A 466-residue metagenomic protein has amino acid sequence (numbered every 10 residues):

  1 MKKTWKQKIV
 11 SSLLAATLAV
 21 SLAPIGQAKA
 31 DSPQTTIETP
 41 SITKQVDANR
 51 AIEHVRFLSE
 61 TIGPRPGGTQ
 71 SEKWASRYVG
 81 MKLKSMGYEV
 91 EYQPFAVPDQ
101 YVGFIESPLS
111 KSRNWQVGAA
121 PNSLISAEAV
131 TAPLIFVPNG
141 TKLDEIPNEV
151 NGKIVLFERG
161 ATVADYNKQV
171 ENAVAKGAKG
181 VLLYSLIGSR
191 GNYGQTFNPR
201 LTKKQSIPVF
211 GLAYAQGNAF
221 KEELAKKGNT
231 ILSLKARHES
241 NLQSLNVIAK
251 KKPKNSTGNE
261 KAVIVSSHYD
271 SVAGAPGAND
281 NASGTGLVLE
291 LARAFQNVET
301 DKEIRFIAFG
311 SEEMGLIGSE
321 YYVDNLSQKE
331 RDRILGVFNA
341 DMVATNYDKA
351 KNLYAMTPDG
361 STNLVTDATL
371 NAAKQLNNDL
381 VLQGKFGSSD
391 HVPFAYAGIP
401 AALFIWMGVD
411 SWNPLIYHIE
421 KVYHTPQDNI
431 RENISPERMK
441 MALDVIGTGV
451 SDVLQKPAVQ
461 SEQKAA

Functional and structural regions predicted by a protein language model:
V20-T35: Sec-dependent signal peptide cleavage junction
P33-Q70, M86, Q93-F95, Q100 (+6 more regions): N-terminal capping segment at the start of a domain
T35-I37, A48-G63, K82-E89, I154-G160 (+4 more regions): Catalytic-core environment of secreted peptidases
K44-N49, E53-I154: Noncatalytic luminal/extracellular "stalk/propeptide" segments of secretory-pathway proteins
T69, W115-P208, L380: Extracellular/luminal Protease-associated
V117-D144, N198-A278, R293, N297 (+1 more regions): Soluble metallo-hydrolase cores and metallopeptidase-like ectodomains found primarily in the secretory/periplasmic
E299-T300, F309-G408, W412-N413: Metal-dependent peptidase/peptidase-like ectodomains
N413-A466: His/Asp/Glu-rich mid-to-C-terminal helical/loop segments that flank catalytic regions of hydrolases
